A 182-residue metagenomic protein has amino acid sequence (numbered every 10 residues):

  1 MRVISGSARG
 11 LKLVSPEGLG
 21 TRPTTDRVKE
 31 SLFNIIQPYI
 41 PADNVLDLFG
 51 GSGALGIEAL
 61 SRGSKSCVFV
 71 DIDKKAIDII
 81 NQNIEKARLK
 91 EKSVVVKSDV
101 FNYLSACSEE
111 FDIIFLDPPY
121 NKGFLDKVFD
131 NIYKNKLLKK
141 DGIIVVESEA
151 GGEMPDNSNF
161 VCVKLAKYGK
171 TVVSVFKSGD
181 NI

Functional and structural regions predicted by a protein language model:
M1-I182: Class I S-adenosyl-L-methionine-dependent methyltransferase catalytic core
